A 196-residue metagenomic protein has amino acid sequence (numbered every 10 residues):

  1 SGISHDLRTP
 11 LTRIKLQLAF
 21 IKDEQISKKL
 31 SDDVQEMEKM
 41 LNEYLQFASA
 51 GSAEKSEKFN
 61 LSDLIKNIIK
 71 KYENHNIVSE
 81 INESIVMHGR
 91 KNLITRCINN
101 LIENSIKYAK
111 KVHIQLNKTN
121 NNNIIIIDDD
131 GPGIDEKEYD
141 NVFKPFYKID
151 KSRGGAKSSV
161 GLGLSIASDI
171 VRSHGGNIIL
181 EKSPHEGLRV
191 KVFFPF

Functional and structural regions predicted by a protein language model:
V78-G89: Conserved catalytic submotifs in the C-terminal HATPase_c
I94-I98: A residue-level detector for a conserved hydrophobic packing site within the catalytic ATP-binding domain
K111-N121: Short beta-strand/loop element within the Bergerat-fold HATPase_c
D129: Acidic ATP/Mg2+-coordinating residue in the GHKL
I134-F146: Short conserved segment of the HATPase_c
G163, A167: Short alpha-helical Gxxx[C/S/T] motif in the catalytic ATP-binding
G175-G176: Conserved glycine-rich
